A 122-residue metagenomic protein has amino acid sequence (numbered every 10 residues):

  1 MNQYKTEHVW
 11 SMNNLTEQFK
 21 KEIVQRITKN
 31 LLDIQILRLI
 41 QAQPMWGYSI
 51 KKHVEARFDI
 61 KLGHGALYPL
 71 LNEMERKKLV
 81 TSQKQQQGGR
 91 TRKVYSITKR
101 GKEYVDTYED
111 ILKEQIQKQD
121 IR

Functional and structural regions predicted by a protein language model:
N2-H8, Y104-R122: Amphipathic alpha-helical dimerization/coiled-coil segments that flank or bridge DNA-binding/regulatory modules
N2-L39: Short alpha-helical segments that sit at the start of domains
V24-Y68: N-terminal helix-turn-helix DNA-binding core of bacterial DNA-binding proteins
I36, M74, V80, Y95-I97: Hydrophobic packing within well-folded, soluble alpha/beta domains
A42-M45, R76-K77, R100-G101: Short, charged/polar surface micro-motifs in flexible loops or helix N-caps
Y68-E75: Short, hydrophobic-biased segments on the C-terminal half of alpha helices that form "recognition helices"
K77-T91: Beta-hairpin "wing" of winged helix-turn-helix
T91-Y108: Basic, amphipathic "hinge/linker" alpha-helix immediately C-terminal to the N-terminal HTH DNA-binding motif
